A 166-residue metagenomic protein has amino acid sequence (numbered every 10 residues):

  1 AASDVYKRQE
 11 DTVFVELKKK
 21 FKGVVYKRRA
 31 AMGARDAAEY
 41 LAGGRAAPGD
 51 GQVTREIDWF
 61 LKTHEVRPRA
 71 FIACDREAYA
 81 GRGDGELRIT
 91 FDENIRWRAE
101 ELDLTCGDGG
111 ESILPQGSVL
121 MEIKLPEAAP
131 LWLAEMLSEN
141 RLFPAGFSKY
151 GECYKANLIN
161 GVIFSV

Functional and structural regions predicted by a protein language model:
A1, V15-L17, A30-M32, Y79 (+3 more regions): Generic structural hydrophobic/aromatic packing signal, biased to beta-strands
A2-Y6: Short, small-residue-biased leader/transition segments that mark boundaries at the very start of proteins
K7-E86: Charged surface patches that recognize polyanionic ligands
G23-R29, E100-D103, L133: A short, polar/proline- and glycine-enriched secondary-structure boundary/capping micro-motif
G23-V25, A38-Y40, R82, L87 (+3 more regions): Residues in flexible loops and secondary-structure boundaries
R67-E127: Extended serine/threonine-enriched, polar tracts that run as long, contiguous segments within proteins
C106-V166: C-terminal structured interaction module
